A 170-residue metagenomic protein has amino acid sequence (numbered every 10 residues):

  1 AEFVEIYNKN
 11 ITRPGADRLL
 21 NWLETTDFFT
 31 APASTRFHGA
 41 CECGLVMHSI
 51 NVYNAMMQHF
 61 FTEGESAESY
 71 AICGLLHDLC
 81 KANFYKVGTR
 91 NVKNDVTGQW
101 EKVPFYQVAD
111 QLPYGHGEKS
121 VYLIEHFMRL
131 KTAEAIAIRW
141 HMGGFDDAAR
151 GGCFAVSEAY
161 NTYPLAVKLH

Functional and structural regions predicted by a protein language model:
A1-A31: Non-catalytic interface/linker regions that flank or bridge core catalytic/transmembrane domains
T12-G15, C41, E68: Residue-level recognition of alpha-helical structural elements
R18-T25, H38-I50: All-alpha helical catalytic cores of prenyl diphosphate-utilizing isoprenoid enzymes
T35-G39, M47, N54, Q58-H170: Divalent metal-dependent catalytic cores for phosphoryl transfer on phosphate-bearing substrates
